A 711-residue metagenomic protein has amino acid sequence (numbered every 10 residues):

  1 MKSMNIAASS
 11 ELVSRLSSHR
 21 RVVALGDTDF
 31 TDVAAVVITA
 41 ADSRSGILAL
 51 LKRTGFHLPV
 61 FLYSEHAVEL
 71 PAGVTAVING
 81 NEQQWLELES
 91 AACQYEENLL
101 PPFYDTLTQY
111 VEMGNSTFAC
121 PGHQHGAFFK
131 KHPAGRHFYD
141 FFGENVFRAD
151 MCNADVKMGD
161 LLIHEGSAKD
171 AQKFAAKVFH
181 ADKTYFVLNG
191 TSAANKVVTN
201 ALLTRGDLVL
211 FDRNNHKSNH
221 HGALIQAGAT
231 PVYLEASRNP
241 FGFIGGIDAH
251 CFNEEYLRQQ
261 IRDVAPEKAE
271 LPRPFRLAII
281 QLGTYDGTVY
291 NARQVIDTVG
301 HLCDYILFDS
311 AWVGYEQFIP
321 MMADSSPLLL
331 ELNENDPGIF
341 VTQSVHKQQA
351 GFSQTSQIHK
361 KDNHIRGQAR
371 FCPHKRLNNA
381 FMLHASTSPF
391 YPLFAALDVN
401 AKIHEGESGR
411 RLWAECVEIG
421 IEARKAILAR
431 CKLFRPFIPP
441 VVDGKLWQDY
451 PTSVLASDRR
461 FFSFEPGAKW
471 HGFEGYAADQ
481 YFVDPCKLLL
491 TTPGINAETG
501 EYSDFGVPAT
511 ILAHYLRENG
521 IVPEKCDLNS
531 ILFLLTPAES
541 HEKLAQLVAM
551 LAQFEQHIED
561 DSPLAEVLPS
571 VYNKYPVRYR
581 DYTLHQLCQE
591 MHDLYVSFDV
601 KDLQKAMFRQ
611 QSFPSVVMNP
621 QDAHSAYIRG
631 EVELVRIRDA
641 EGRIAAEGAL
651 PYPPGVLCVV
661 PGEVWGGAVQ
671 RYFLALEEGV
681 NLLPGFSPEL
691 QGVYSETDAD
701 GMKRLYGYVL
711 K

Functional and structural regions predicted by a protein language model:
K2-M4, L12-H19, T28-A40, S45 (+6 more regions): Non-catalytic terminal extensions of PLP-dependent enzymes
S3-I6, T184, V209, A278: Conserved hydrophobic helix-helix packing surfaces used for dimerization/oligomerization
V23, S192, Y285-D286, S540: Short strand->helix junction
T39, L48-K52, F56-H57, K177 (+2 more regions): Conserved PLP-enzyme active-site core in the AAT-like
A134-Q226, V232: Long, structured ligand/cofactor-binding scaffold of large enzymes
T184-Y185, T342, G520-E524: A short linear hydrophobic-aromatic micro-motif
Y185, A278-Q281, I531-T536: Short glycine-rich or small-residue beta-strand-to-loop segments that form or flank ligand, phosphate, metal/Fe-S
G190-A193, R238-F241, S530-L532, V567-L568: Short amphipathic alpha-helical segments embedded in low-complexity Lys/Glu-rich regions
